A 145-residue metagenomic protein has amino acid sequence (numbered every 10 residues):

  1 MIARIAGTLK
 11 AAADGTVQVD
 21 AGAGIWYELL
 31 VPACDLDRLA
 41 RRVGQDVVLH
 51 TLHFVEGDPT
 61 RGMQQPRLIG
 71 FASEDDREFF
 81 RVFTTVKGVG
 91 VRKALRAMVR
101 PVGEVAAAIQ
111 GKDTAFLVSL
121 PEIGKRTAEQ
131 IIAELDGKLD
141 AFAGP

Functional and structural regions predicted by a protein language model:
R4-A6, A13-F116, E129-G144: Long, highly charged, low-complexity intrinsically disordered interaction regions that mediate electrostatic DNA/RNA
